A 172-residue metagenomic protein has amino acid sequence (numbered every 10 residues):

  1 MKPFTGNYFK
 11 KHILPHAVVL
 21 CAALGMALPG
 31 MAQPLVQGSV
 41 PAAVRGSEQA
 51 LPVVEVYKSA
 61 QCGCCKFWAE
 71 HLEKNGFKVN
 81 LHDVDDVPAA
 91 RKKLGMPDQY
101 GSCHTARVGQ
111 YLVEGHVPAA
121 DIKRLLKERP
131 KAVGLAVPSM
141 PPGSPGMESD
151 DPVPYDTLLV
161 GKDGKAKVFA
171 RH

Functional and structural regions predicted by a protein language model:
P3-V18: Bacterial N-terminal signal peptides that target proteins for export
P15-P29: Bacterial N-terminal signal peptides
G30-P34, A42: Boundary at the C-terminal end of the N-terminal hydrophobic targeting segment
S47-A69, N75: Local sequence-structure signature of Cys/Sec-based thiol-disulfide redox active-site neighborhoods
L51, F77-K78, K131-V133: Loop/turn elements at helix/coil->beta-strand transitions in domains of secreted/extracellular proteins
Q61, W68, D83-D86, P118-I122: Stable alpha-helical elements in mature extracytoplasmic
A69-A89: Conserved helix-turn-beta segment immediately C-terminal to the redox Cys motif in thioredoxin-like folds
K93-H172: Thiol/selenol-based redox catalytic cores and closely related redox-interacting motifs
